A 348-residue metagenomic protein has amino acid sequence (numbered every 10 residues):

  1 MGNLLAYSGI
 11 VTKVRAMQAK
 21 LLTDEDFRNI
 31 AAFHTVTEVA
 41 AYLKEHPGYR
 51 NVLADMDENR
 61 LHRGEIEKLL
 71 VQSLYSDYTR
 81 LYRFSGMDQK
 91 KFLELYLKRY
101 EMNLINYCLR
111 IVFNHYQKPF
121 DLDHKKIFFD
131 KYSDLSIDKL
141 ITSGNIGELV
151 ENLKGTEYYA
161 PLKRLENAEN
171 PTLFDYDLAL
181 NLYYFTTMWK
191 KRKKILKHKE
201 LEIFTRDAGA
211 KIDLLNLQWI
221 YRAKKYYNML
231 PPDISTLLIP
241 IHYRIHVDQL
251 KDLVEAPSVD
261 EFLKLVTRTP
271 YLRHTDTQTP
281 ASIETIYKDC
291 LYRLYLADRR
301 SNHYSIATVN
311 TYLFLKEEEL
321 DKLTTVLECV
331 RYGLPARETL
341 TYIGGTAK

Functional and structural regions predicted by a protein language model:
M1-K348: N-terminal domain-start signal
